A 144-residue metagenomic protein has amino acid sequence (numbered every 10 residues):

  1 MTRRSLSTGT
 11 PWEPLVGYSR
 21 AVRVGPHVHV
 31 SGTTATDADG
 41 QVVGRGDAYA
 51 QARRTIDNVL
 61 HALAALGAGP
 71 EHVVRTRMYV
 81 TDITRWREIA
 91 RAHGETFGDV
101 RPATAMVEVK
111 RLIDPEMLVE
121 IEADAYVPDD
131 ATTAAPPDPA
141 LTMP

Functional and structural regions predicted by a protein language model:
M1-P144: Short, polar/acidic, helix-capping and beta-turn segments at strand->helix junctions that line the mouths
